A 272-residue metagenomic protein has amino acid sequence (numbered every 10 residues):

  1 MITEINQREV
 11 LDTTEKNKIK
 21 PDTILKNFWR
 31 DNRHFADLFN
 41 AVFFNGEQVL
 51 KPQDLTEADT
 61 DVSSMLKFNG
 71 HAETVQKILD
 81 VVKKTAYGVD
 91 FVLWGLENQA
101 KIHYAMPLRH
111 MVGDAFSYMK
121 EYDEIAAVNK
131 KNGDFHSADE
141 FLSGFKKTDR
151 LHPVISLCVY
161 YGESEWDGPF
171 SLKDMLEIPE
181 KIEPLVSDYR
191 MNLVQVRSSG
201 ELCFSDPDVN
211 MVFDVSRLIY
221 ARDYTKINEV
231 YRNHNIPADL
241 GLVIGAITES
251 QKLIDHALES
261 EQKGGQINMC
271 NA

Functional and structural regions predicted by a protein language model:
M1-N271: Elongated, amphipathic alpha-helical interaction scaffolds
